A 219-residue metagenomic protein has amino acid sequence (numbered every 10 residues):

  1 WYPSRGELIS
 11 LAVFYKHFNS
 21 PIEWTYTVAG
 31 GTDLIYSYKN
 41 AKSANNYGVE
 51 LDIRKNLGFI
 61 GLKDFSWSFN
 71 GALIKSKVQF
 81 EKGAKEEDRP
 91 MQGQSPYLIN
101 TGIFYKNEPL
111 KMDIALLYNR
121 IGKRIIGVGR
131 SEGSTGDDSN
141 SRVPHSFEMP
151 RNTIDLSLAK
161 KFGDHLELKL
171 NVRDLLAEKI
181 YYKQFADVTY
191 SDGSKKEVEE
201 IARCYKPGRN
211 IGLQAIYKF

Functional and structural regions predicted by a protein language model:
W1, K55-L57, Y105-N107, K160 (+1 more regions): Residue-level signature of outer-membrane beta-barrel architecture
W1-Y2, G6-L8, Y47, L116 (+3 more regions): Outer-membrane beta-barrel transmembrane strands
S4-G6, I60-D64, P96, N107-K111 (+4 more regions): Strand-connecting loop/turn motifs
E7, A12, S141-F147, I154-A159 (+1 more regions): Short, glycine/charged-rich beta-strand-loop motifs at protein surfaces that mediate ligand recognition and catalysis
L8-H17, I35-V128: Gram-negative outer-membrane beta-barrel transporters
N19, R120-T135, A159-F219: C-terminal beta-signal and adjacent terminal beta-strands/loops of Gram-negative outer-membrane beta-barrel proteins
I22, G61, K77, K179-I180: Activation segment
T25-I35, K82-P90, R130-N140, Q184-K195: Flexible, surface-exposed loop regions and adjacent strand-edge segments of Gram-negative outer-membrane beta-barrel
